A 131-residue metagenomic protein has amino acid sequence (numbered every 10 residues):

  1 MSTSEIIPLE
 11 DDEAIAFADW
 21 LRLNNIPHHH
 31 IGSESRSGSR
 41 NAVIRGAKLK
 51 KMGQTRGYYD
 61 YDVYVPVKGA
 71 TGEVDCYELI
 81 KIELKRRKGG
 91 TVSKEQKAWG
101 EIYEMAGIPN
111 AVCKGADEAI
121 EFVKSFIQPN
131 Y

Functional and structural regions predicted by a protein language model:
M1-Y131: Catalytic phosphate/metal-binding cores of nucleic-acid and nucleotide-processing enzymes, i.e., regions that mediate
